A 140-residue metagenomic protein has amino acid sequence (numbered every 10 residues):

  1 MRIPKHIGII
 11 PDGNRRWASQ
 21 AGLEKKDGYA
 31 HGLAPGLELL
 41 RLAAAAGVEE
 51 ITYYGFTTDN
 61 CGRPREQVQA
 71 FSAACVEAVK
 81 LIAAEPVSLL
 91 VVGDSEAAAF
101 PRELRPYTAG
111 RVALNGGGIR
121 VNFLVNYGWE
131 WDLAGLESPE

Functional and structural regions predicted by a protein language model:
M1-E140: Flexible, compositionally biased loop and terminal segments
